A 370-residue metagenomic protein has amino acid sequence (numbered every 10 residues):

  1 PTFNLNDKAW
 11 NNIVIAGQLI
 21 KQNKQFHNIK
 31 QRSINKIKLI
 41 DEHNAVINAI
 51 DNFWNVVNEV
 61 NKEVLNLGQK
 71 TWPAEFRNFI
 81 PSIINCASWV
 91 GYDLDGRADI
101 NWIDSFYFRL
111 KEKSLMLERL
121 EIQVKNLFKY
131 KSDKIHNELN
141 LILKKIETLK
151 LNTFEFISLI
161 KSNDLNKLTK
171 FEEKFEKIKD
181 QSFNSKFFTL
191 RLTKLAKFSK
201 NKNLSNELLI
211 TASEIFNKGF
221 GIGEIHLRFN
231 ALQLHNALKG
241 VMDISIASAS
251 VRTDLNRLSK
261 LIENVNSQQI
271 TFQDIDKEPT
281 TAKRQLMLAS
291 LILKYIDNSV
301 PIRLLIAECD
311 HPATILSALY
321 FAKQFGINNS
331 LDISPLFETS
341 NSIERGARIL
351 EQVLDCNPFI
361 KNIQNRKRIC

Functional and structural regions predicted by a protein language model:
P1-L258, E278-T281, L331: Often metal-dependent polyanion-binding catalytic scaffolds in large enzymes
W89-G91, D99-I100, R303-L305, S334-L336 (+1 more regions): Structured core elements
W102-K129, K323-C370: Catalytic or ion-translocation cores adjacent to nucleophile or general acid/base/metal-coordination motifs in diverse
E214-P312, L316, Y320, Q324 (+3 more regions): Active-site cores of enzymes that catalyze phosphoryl transfer or operate on phosphate-rich substrates
